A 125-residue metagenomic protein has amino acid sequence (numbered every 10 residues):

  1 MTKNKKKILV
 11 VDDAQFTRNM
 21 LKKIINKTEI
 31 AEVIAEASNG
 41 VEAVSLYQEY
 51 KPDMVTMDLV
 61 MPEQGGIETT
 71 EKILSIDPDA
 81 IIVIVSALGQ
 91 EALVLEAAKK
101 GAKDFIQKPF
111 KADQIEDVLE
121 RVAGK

Functional and structural regions predicted by a protein language model:
K5-F16, L21, I25: Conserved acidic segment of CheY-like receiver
N39-E42, G65-E68: Acidic catalytic/metal-coordinating carboxylates
Y50-T56: Active-site beta3 strand of CheY-like receiver
P62-E63, Q90: The feature encodes the CheY-like receiver
A92, F110-L119: C-terminal output helix
